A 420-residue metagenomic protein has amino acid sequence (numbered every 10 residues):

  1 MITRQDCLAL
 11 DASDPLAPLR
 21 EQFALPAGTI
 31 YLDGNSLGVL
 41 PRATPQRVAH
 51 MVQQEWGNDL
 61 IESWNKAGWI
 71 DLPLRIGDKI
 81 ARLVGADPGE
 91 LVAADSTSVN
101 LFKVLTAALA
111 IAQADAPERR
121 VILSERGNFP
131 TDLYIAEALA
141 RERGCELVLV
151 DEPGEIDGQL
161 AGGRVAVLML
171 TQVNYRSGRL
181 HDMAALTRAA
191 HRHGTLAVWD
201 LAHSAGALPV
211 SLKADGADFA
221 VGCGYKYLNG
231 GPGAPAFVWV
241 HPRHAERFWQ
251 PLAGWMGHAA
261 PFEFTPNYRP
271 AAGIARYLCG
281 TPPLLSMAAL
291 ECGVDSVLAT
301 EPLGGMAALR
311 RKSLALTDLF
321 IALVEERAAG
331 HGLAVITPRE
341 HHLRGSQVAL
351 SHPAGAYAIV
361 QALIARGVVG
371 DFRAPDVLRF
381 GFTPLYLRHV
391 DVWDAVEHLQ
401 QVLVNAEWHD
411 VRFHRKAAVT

Functional and structural regions predicted by a protein language model:
M1-T420: Pyridoxal 5′-phosphate
